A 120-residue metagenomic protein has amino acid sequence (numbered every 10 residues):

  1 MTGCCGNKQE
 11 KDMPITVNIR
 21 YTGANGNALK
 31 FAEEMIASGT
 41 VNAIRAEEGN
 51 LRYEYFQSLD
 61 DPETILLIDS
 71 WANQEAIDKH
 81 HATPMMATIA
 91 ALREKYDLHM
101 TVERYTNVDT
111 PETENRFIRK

Functional and structural regions predicted by a protein language model:
C5-E10, Y55-E63, T88-K120: Glycine-rich beta-strand-turn "strand-cap" elements at beta-sheet edges
D12-T16, A46-G49, L67, M100-E103: Short N-terminal helix-initiation segments at or just after the protein's N-terminus
P14, R20, A24, E33-S38 (+3 more regions): N-terminal/domain-start segments enriched in small and hydrophobic, helix-friendly residues, covering either
P14-T22, R52-A82: Short, well-ordered beta-strand segments in beta-rich or mixed alpha/beta enzyme and ligand-binding folds
G23-N25, N73, T106-V108: Non-catalytic surface loops within mature trypsin-like serine protease
N27-L51, M85-I89: Short amphipathic alpha-helical segments
A28-K30, A76, P111: Intrinsically disordered, low-complexity acidic/polar segments
